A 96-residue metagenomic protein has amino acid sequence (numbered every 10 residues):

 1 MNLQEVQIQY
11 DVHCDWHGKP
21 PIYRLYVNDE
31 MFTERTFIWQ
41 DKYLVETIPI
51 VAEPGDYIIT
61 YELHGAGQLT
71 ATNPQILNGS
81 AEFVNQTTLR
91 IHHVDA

Functional and structural regions predicted by a protein language model:
M1-V27, F32-T33, E46, A52-A96: Beta-strand-rich recognition domains
E34, I38-W39: A generic structural motif
Q40-E46: Aromatic sugar-binding surface patches on proteins that engage polysaccharides or sugar-phosphate polymers
